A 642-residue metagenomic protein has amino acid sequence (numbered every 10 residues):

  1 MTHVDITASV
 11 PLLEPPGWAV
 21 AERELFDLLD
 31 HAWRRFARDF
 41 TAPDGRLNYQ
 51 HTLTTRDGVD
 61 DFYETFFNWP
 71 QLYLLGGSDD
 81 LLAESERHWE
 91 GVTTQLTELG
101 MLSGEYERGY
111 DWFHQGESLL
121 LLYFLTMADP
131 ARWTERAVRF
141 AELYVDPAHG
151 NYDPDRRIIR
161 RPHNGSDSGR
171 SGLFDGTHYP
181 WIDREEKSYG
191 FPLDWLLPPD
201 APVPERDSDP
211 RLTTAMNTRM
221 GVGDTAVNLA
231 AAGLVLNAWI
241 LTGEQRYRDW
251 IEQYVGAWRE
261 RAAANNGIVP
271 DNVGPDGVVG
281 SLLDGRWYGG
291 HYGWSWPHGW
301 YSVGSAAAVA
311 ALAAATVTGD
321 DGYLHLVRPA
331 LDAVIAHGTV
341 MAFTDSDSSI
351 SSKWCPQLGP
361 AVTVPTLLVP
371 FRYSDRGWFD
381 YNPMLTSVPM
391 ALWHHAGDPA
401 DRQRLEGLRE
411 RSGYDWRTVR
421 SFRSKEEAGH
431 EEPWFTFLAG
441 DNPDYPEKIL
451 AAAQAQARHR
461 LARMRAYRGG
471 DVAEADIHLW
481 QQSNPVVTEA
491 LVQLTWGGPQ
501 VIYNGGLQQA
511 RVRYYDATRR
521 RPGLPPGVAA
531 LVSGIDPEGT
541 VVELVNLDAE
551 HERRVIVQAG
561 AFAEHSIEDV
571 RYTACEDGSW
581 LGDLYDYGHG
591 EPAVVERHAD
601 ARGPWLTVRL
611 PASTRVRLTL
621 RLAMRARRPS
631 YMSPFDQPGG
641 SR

Functional and structural regions predicted by a protein language model:
T2-R642: Glycan-recognition and catalytic cores of secretory/periplasmic carbohydrate-active enzymes
